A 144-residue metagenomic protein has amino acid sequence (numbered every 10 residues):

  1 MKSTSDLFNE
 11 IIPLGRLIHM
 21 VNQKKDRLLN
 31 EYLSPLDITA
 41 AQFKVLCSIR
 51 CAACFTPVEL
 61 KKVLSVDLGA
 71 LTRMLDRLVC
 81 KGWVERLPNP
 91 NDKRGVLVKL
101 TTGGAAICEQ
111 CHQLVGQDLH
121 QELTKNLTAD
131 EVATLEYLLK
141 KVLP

Functional and structural regions predicted by a protein language model:
M1-L36, W83, L100, K141-V142: N-terminal leader segment of winged-helix/HTH proteins
P13, L17, L28, K44-C47 (+2 more regions): Pre-recognition alpha-helix immediately N-terminal to the DNA-recognition helix within helix-turn-helix or winged-helix
H19-N22, C47-C51, H112, K140: Short, locally clustered residues in the helix-turn-helix/winged-helix DNA-binding domain
Q23, R27-D67: N-terminal helix-turn-helix DNA-binding core of bacterial DNA-binding proteins
D26, D76-Y137: Charged, amphipathic alpha-helical coiled-coil/dimerization segments
N30, C47, K62, T72 (+2 more regions): A cross-family signal for key residues in well-ordered alpha-helices that form functional helical elements
P35-T39, A70-R73, R77, T128: Short glycine/proline-centered loop/turn elements that form peptide/ligand docking sites
P57-V58, G69, D76, V96: Residues within helix-turn-helix
